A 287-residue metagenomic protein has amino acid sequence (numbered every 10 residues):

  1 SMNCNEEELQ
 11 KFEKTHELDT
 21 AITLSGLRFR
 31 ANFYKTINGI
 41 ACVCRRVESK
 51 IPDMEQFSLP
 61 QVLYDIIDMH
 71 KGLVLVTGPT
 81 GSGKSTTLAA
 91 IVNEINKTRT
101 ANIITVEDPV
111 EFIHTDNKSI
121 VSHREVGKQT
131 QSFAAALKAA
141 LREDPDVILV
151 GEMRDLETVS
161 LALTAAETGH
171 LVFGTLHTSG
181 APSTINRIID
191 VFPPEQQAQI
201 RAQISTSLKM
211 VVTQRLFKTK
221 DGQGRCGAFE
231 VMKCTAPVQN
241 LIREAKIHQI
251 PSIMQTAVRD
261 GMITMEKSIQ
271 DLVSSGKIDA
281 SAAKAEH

Functional and structural regions predicted by a protein language model:
S1-H287: Short, flexible helix-loop junctions that flank or precede catalytic/ligand sites
